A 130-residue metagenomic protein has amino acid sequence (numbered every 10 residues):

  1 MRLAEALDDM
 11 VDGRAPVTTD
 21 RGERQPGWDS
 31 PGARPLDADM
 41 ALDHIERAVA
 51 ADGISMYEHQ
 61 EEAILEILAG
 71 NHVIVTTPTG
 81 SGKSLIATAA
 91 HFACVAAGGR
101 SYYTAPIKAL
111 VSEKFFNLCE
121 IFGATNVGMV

Functional and structural regions predicted by a protein language model:
M1-V73: Helicase-associated low-complexity/disordered flanking segments
L42, E46-V130: Conserved P-loop/Walker A NTP-binding site and adjacent catalytic elements of P-loop NTPases
